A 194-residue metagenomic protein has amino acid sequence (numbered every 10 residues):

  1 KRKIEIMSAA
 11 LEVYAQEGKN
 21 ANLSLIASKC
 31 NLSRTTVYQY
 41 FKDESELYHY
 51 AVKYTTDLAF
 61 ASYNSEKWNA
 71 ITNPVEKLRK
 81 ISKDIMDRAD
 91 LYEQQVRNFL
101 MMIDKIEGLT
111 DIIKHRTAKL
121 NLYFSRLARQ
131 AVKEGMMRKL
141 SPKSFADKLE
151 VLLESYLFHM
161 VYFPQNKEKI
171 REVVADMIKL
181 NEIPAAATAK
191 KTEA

Functional and structural regions predicted by a protein language model:
K1-R2: Short, Lys/Arg-enriched anionic-surface-contact patches
E5, A9, V13-E46, Y50: Helix-turn-helix
E5, A9-E17, S62, E66 (+1 more regions): Solvent-exposed, amphipathic alpha-helical segments
E46-T55, S62: Alpha-helical DNA-contacting segments of helix-turn-helix folds
Y50, N64-L91, F145-L149, K190: Hydrophobic alpha-helical connector segments
K80, D84-D87, L122-K133, V151-L152 (+1 more regions): C-terminal peripheral helix-coil segments that are non-catalytic and often amphipathic
M86-S125: Short secondary-structure transition hinges
I112-A118, K133-K148: All-alpha amphipathic helical-bundle segments outside canonical DNA-binding/catalytic cores that form hydrophobic
